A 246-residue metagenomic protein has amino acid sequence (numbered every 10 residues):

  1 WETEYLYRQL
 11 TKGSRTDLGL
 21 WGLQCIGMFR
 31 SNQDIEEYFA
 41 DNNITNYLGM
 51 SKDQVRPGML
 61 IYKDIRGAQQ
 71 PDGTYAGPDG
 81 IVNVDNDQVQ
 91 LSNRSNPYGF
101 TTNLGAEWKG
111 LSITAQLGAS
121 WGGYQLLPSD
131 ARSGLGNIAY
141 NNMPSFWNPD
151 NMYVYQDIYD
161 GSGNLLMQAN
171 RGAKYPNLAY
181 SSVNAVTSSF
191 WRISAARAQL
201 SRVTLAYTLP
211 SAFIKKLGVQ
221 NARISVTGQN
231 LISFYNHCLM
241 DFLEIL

Functional and structural regions predicted by a protein language model:
W1-S95, N103, S112-R192: Surface-exposed, extracytoplasmic segments of Gram-negative outer-membrane nutrient-acquisition systems
P97-G99, E107-G110, V219-N221, T227: Short, well-ordered loop/turn elements at secondary-structure boundaries
Y98-L104, L111, L200-L205: Hydrophobic, lipid-facing positions within transmembrane beta-strands of outer-membrane proteins
E107, G118-S120, T227-L231: Outer-membrane beta-barrel pore domains and translocons
G110-T114, A212-F213: Repeated loop/turn-to-beta-strand initiation elements of outer-membrane beta-barrel proteins
L127, G134, D157-L246: Membrane-interface anchoring segments and C-terminal beta-barrel signals
